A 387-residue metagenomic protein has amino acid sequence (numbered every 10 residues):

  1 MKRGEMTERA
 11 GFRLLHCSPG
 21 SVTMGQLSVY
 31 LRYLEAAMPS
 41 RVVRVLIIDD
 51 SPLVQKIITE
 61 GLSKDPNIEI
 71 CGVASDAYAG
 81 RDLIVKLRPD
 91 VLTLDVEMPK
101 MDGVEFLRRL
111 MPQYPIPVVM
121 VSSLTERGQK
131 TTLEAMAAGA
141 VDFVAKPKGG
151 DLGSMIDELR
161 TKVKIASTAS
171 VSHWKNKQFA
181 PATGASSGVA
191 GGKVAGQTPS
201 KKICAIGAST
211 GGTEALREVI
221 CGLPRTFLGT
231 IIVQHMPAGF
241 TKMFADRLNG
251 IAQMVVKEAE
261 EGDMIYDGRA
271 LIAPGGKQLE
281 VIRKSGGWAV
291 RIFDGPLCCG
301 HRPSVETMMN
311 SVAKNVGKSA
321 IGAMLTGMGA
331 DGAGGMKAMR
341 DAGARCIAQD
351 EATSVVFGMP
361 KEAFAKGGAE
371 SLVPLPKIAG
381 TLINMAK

Functional and structural regions predicted by a protein language model:
K2, R9-R44: Non-catalytic signal-transmission and effector/linker regions of two-component phosphorelay proteins
Y30-L46, P52-S63, N67, V73 (+3 more regions): Conserved acid/base catalytic micro-environments in cytosolic active-site loops
